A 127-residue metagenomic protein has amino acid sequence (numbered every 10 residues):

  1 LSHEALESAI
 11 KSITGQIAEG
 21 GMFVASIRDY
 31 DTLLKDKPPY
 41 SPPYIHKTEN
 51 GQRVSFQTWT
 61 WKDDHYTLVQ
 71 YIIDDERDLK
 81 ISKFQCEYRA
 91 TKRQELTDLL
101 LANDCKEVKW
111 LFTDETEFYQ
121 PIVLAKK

Functional and structural regions predicted by a protein language model:
L1-A5: A short SAM/SAH-binding and catalytic strip from SAM-dependent methyltransferases
E7, K35, L101-A102: Compositionally biased amphipathic helical and low-complexity segments enriched in hydrophobic
E7-M22: A short glycine-rich, Lys/Arg-flanked "PGG" loop and its adjoining helix->strand segment in the class I
V24, L68-Q70, I122-L124: Beta-strand secondary-structure signal
I27-R93: SAM-dependent methyltransferase
R89-K127: C-terminal lobe and adjacent flexible extensions of AdoMet/dcAdoMet transferase-like proteins
